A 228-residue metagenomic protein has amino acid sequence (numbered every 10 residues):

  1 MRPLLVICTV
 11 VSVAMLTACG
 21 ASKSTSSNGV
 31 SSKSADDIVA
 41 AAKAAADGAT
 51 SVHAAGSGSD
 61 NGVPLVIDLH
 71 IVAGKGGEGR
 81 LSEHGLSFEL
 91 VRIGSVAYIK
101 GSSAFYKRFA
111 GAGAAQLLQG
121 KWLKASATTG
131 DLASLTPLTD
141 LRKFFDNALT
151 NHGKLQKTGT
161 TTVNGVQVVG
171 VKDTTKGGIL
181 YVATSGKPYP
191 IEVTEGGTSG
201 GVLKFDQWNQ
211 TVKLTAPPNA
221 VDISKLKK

Functional and structural regions predicted by a protein language model:
R2-V66, T161, N219-K228: N-terminal leader/targeting segments and the immediate start of mature chains
D37-F105, I179, P188: N-terminal mature ectodomain segment of secretory-pathway/periplasmic proteins
S59, L81-F88, E195-T198, N219-S224: Short, solvent-exposed aromatic-acidic interface loops
V66-G76, A133-T158: Short, basic/low-complexity N-terminal boundary segments at the transition from targeting/disordered tails
K100-F144: Acidic/charged, solvent-exposed loop-and-adjacent secondary-structure segments enriched in E/D, K/R, S/T, and G/P
G159-V221: Gly/Pro-enriched, hydrophobic low-complexity segments that function as extracytoplasmic propeptides/linkers
